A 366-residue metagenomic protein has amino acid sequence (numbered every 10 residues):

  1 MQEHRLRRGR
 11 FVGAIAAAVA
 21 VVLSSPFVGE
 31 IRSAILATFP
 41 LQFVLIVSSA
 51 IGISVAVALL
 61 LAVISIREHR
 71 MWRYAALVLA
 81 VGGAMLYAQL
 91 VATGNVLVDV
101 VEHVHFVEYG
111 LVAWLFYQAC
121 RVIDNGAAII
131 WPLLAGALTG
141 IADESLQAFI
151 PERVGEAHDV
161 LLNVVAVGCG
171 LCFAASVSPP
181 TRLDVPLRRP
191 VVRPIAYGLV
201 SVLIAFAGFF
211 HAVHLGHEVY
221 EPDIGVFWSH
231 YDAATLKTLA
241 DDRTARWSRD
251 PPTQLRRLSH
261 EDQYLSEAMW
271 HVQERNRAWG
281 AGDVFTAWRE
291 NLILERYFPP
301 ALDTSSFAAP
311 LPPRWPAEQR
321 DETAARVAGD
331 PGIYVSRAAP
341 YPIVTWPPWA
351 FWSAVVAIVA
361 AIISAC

Functional and structural regions predicted by a protein language model:
M1-A142, A148, A157, C172 (+1 more regions): Bulky hydrophobic segments
V160-V165: Pore- or pathway-lining transmembrane helices of multi-pass membrane proteins that form conduits for solutes/ions
